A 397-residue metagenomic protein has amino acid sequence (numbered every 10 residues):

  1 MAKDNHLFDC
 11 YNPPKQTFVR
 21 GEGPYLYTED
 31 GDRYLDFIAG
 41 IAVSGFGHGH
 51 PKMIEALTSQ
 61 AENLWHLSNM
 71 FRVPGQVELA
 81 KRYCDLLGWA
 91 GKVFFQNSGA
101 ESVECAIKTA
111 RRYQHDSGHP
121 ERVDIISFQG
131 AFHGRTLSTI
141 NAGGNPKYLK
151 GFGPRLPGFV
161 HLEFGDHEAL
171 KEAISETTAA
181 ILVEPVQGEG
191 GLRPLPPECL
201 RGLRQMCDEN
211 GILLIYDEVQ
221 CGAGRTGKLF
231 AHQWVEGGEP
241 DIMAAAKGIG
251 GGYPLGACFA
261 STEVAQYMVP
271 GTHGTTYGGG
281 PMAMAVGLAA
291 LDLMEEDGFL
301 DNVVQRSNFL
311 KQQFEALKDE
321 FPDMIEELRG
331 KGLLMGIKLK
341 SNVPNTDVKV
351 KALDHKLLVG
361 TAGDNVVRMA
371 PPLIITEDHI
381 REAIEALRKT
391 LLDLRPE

Functional and structural regions predicted by a protein language model:
M1-E397: Conserved N-terminal phosphate-binding loop of PLP-dependent enzymes in the Aspartate aminotransferase
